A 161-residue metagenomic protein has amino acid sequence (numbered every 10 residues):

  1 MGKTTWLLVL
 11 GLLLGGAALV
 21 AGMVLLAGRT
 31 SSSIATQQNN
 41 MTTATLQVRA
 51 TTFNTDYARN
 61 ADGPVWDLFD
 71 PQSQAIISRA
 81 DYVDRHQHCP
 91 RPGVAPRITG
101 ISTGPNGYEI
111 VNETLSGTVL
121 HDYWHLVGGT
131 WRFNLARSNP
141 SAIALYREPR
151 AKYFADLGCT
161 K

Functional and structural regions predicted by a protein language model:
G2-T55, D67, K152-F154: Short, low-complexity N-terminal intrinsically disordered segments enriched in polar/charged residues
K3, L12, G16-A17, M23 (+8 more regions): Intrinsically disordered, low-complexity regions
N39, Q47-Y57, G63-Y108: Short solvent-exposed beta->alpha transition segments
Y57-R59, T114-L115: Non-cytosolic beta-sheet module surface loops
R91-P92, G100-K161: Exposed beta-sheet edge and beta->alpha loop/turn motif
